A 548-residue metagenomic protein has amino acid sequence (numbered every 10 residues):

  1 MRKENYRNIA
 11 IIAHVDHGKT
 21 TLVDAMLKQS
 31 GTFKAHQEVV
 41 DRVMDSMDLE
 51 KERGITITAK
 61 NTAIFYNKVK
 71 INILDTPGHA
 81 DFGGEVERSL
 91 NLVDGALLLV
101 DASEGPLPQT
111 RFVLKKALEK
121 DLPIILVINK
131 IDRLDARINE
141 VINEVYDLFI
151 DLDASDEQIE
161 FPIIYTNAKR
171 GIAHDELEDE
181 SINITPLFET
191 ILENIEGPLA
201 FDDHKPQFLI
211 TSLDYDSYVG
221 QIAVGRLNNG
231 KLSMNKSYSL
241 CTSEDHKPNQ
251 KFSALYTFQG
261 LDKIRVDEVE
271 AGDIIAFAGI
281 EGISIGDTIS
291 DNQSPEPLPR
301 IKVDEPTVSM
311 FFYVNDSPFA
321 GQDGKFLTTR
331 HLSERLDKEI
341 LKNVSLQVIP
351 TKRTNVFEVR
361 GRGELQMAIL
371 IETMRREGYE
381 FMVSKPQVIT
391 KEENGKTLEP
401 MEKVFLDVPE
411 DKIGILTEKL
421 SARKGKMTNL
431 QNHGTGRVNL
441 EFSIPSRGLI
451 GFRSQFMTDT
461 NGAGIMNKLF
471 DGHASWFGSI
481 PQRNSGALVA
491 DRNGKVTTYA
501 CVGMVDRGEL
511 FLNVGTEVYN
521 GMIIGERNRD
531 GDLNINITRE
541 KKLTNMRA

Functional and structural regions predicted by a protein language model:
M1-A548: Structural and coupling elements of P-loop NTPases
